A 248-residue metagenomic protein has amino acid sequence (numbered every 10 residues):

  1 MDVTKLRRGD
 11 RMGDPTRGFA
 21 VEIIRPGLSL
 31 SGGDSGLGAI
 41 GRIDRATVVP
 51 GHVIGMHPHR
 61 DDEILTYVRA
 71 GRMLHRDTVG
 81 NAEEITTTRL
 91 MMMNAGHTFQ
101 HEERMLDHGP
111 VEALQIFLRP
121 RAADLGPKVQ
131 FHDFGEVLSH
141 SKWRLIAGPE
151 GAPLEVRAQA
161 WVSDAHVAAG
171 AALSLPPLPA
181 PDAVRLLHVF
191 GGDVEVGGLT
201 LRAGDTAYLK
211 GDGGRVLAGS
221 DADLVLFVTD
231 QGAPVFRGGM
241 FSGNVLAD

Functional and structural regions predicted by a protein language model:
M1-D248: Jelly-roll (double-stranded beta-helix
